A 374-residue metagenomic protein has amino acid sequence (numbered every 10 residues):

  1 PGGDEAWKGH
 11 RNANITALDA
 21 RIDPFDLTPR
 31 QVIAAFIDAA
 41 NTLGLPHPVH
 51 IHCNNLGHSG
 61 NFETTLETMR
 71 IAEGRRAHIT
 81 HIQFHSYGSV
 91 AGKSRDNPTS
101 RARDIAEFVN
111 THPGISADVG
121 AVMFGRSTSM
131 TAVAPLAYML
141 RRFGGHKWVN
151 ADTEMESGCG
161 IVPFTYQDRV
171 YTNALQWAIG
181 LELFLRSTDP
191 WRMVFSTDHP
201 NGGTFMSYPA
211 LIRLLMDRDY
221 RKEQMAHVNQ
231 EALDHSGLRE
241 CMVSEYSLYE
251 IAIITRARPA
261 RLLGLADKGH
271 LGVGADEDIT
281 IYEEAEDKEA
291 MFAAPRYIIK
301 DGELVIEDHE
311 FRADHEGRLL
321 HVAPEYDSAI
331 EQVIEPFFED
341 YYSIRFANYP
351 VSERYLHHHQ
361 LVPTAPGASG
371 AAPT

Functional and structural regions predicted by a protein language model:
E5-M193: Histidine/acidic residue-rich metal-binding segments in metalloenzymes
C53, R186-M193, G203-T374: Active-site microenvironment of metallo-dependent hydrolases
V122-G125, H199, A275-I279: A glycine-rich phosphate-binding loop feature that marks nucleotide/adenosyl-phosphate handling sites
